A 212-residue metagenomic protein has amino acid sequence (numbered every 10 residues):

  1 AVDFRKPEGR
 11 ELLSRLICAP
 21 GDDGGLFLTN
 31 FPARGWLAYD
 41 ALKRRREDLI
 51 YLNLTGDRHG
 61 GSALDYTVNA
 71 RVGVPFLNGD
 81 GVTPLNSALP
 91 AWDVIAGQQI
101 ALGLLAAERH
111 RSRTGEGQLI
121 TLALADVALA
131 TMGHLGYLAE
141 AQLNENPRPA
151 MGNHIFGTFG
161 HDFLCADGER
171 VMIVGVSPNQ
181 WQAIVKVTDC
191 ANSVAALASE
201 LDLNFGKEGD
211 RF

Functional and structural regions predicted by a protein language model:
A1-E116, P147: N-terminal helix-loop segment corresponding to the beta1-alpha1 unit of nucleotide/adenylate-binding folds
D3, L122, I173-G175: Active-site-adjacent beta-strand anchor residues
S14-R15, F159-F212: Aromatic-enriched alpha-helical interface/lid elements that frame and gate functional surfaces
G35, G60, G97, A101 (+3 more regions): A structural signal for well-ordered alpha-helical scaffolds and beta->alpha junctions
P84-I95, G115-L119, A150-H154, T158-G160 (+2 more regions): A short glycine-threonine-serine/GTX helix/turn-capping micro-motif
P90-L105, L124-H134, V176-Q180: Mid-domain beta-loop-alpha active-site segment that forms a flexible, acidic cofactor/metal-binding surface
E108-A150: Substrate-binding/catalytic subdomain of NAD(P)-dependent oxidoreductase enzymes
P149-G152, S193-A195: Short secondary-structure junctions
